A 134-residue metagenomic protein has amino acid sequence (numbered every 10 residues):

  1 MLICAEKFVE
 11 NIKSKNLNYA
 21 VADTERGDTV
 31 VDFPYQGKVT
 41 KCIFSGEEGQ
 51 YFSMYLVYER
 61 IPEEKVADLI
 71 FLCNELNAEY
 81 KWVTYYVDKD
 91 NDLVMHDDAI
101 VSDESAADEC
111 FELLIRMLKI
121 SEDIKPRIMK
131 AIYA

Functional and structural regions predicted by a protein language model:
M1-V39, Y86: Charge-rich, low-complexity N-terminal segments
C4, I61-L69, E109, L113-R116 (+1 more regions): Short amphipathic alpha-helical segments
D23-G27, P126-A134: Short, surface-exposed recognition loops or helix-turn segments adjacent to catalytic cores
R26-V31, Q50-F52, D92-L93: Hydrophobic residues embedded in beta-strands of well-ordered beta-sheets
Y35-I61: Long, continuous compositionally biased terminal/linker segments
S53-H96: Short, internal acidic amphipathic alpha-helical interface segments that mediate docking to partner proteins
N77, L118-M129: Short amphipathic alpha-helical signal-transduction/dimerization elements
V87-I115, P126, Y133: Well-ordered alpha/beta subsegment
